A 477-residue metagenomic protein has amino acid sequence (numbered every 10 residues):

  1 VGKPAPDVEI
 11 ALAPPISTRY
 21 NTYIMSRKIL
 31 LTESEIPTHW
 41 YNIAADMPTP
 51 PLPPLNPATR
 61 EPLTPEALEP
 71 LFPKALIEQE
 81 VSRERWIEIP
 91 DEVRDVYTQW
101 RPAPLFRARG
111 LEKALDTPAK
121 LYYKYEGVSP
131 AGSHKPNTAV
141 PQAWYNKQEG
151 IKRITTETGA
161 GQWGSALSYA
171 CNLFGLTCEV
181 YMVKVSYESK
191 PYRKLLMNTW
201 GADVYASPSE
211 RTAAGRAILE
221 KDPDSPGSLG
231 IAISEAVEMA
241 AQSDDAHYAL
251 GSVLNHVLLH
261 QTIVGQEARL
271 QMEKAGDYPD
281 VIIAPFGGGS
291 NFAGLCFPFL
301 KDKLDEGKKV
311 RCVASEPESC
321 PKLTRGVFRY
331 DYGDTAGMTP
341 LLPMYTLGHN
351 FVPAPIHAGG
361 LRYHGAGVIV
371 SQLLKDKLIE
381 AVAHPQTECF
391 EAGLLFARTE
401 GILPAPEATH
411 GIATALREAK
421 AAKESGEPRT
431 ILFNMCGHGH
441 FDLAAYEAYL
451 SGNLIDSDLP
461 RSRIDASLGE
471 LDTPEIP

Functional and structural regions predicted by a protein language model:
V8-E9, I16-N21: Short, positively charged and aromatic/hydrophobic N-terminal segments
S26-I151: Positively charged, low-complexity intrinsically disordered leader regions
W86-E88, A217-H256, V264, G276 (+4 more regions): Active-site/ligand-binding loops adjacent to catalytic centers
P104, Y123, K135, Q142 (+11 more regions): Buried hydrophobic positions in well-ordered alpha/beta secondary-structure cores of metabolic enzymes
T138, E149-V185, Y278-N291, C312 (+2 more regions): A short, small-residue-rich loop immediately preceding and capping a beta-strand
P141-I151, S165-T177, N198-T199, C296-E306 (+1 more regions): Alpha-helix C-terminal capping segments
W163-P226, K322-Y332, D442-S451: Active-site-proximal loop->helix
F286-S290, G294, Q386-S451: Claisen-condensing/thiolase-fold acyl-transfer catalytic domains that form or cleave C-C bonds in fatty acid
